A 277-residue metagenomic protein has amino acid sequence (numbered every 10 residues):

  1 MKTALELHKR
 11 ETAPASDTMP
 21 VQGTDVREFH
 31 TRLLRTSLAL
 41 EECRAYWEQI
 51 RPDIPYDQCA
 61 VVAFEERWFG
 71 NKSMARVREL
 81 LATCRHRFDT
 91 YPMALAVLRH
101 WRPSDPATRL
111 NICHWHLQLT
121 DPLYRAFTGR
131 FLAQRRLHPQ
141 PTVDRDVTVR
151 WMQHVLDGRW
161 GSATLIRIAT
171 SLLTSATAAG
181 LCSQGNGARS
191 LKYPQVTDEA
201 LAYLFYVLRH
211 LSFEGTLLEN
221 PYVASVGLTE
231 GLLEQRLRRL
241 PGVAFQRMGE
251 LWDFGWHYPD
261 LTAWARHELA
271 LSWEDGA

Functional and structural regions predicted by a protein language model:
K2-L119, R130-F131, V143, E274-A277: Eukaryotic partner-binding/assembly regions in large regulatory complexes
Y46, I50, N111-P141, T197-E214: Positively charged, polyanion-binding regions of nucleic-acid-associated proteins
K72-E79, W160-A178, V226-R239: Short amphipathic alpha-helical interaction segments
A107, L191-T229, D260-A277: Short, amphipathic alpha-helical interaction segments positioned at domain boundaries
T142-G158: DNA-recognition alpha helix
V155-A163, N186: Inter-helical turn/loop segments and adjacent helix faces that build the functional surface of alpha-helical bundle
T177-G187, P241-M248: A short, conserved structural fragment
L233-A277: Eukaryotic acidic, Ser/Thr-rich intrinsically disordered low-complexity regions
